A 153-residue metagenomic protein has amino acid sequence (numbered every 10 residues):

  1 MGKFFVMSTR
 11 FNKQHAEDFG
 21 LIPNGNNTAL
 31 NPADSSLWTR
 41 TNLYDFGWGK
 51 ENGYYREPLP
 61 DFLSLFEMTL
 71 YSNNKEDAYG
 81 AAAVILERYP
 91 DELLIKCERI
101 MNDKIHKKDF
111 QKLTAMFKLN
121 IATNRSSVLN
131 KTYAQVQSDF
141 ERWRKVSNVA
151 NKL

Functional and structural regions predicted by a protein language model:
M1-Y54: N-terminal cysteine/histidine-rich coordination modules
G2-N12, L59-S72: N-terminal "cap/leader" segments of large eukaryotic alpha-helical scaffolds
L59-L63, N73-G80, H106-L113: Generic helix N-cap/helix-start motif at coil->alpha-helix transitions
P60-M68, D91-N102, N124-A134: Amphipathic alpha-helical scaffolding segments comprising HEAT/armadillo-like alpha-solenoid repeats
L65-S72, D103-D109, K145-N151: Helix-loop junctions that connect tandem helical modules in alpha-solenoid scaffolds
T69-N74, A82-P90, E98-I105: Ankyrin-repeat helical core positions
A78-P90, F110-S126, N148-N151: Structural detector for internal amphipathic alpha-helices that build alpha-solenoid repeat scaffolds
R125-L153: Eukaryotic acidic, Ser/Thr-rich intrinsically disordered low-complexity regions
